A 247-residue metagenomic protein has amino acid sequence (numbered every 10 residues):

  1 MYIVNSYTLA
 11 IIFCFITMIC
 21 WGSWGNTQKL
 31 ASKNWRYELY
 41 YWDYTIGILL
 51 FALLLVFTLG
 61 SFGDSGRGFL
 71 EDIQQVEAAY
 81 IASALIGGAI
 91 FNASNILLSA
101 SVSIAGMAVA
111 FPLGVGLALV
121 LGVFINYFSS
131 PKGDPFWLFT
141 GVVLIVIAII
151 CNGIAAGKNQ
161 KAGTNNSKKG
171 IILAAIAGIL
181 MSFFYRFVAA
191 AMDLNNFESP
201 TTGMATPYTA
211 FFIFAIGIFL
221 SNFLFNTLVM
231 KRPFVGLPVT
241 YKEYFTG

Functional and structural regions predicted by a protein language model:
M1-G247: Polytopic alpha-helical membrane proteins, predominantly small-molecule transporters/carriers
